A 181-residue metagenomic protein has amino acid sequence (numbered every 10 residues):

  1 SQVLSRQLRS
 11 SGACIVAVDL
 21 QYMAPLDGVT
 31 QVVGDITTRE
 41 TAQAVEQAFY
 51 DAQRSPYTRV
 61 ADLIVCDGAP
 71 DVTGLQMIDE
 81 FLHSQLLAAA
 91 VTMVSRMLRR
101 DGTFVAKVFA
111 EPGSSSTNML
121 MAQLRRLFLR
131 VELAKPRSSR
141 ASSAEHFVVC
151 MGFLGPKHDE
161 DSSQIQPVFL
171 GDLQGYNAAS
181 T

Functional and structural regions predicted by a protein language model:
S1-S10: Conserved SAM-binding loop of SAM-dependent methyltransferases across substrates and taxa, primarily the Class I
S5, G28-T30, Q43-E46, Q76-E80 (+4 more regions): Short coil/turn segments at secondary-structure boundaries
S10-G12, V18-D71: S-adenosyl-L-methionine
G12-A13, G102: Glycine-centered, small-residue-biased loops immediately flanking beta-strands in adenine/cofactor-binding cores
L20-M23, I36-T38, A69-D71, T103 (+3 more regions): Conserved beta-strand elements of beta-rich interaction domains across eukaryotes, especially beta-propellers
D62-L63, D71, Q85, T92 (+4 more regions): Class I S-adenosyl-L-methionine
Q76-S139: Conserved Class I SAM-dependent methyltransferase catalytic core
A141-T181: SAM/dcSAM-binding transferase cores
